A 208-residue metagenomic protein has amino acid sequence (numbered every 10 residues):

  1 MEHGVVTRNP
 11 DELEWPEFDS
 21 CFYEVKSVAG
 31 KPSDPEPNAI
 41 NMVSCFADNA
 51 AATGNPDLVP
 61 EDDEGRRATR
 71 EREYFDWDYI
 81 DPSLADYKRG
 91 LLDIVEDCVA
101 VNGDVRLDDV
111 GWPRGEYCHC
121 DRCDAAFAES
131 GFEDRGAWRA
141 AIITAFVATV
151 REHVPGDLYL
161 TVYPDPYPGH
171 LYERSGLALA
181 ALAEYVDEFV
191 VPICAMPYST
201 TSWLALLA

Functional and structural regions predicted by a protein language model:
M1-D11, Y74-D93, D165-L171: Active-site mouth loops of central-metabolism enzymes
M1-P35, D97-R106, L182-V190: Catalytic domains of carbohydrate-active enzymes, especially glycoside hydrolases
M1-R8, D109, G136-R174: Aromatic-lined carbohydrate-recognition surfaces of secreted/lumenal glycan-active proteins
V6-P10, K26-V28, M42-D48, V110-W112 (+2 more regions): Active-site beta-loop-alpha junctions enriched in small/polar residues
E14-P16, L158-T201: Substrate-binding cleft/loops of secretory-pathway carbohydrate-active enzymes
N41-D97: Active-site-adjacent "subsite" loops/lids of carbohydrate-active enzymes
Y79-G111, T149, H153, A178-A183: An active-site-proximal structural segment forming one wall of the substrate-binding cleft that immediately precedes
R106-D134: Active-site-proximal loop/short-helix segments that contain or immediately flank catalytic acid/base residue(s)
